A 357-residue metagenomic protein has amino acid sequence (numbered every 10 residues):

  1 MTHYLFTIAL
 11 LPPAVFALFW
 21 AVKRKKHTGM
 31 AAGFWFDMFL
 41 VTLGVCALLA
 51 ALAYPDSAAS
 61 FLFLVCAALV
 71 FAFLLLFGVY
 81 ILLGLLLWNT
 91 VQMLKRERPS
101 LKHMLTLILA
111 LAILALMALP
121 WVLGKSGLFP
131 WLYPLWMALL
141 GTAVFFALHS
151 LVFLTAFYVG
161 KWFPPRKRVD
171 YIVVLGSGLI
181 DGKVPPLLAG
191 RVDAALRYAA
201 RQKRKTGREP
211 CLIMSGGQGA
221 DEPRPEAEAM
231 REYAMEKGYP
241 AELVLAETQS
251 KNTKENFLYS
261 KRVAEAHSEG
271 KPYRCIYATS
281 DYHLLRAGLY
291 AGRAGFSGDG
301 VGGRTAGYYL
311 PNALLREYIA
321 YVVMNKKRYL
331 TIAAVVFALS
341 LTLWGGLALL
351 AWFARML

Functional and structural regions predicted by a protein language model:
M1-R166, A266-L357: Extended hydrophobic blocks
L132, M137-L140, L154-T155, G160-A313: A structural signal for short, hydrophobic/glycine-enriched beta-strand patches
